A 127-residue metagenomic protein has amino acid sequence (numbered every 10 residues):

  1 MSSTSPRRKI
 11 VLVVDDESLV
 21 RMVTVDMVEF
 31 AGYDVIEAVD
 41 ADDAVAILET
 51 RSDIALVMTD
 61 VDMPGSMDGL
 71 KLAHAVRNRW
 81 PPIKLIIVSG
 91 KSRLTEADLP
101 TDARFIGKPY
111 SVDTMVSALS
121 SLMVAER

Functional and structural regions predicted by a protein language model:
M1-L12, S18, V25, H74 (+4 more regions): Non-catalytic signal-transmission and effector/linker regions of two-component phosphorelay proteins
M22-F30: Charged docking surfaces used in two-component/phosphorelay signaling
E37-L56: Acidic, metal-coordinating helix/loop segments flanking the phosphotransfer/catalytic sites of two-component signaling
D40, M67-L72: Acidic catalytic/metal-coordinating carboxylates
E49-S52, A75-P82, D98: Conserved phosphotransfer cores of two-component systems
D60-V61: Active-site residues of response regulator receiver
